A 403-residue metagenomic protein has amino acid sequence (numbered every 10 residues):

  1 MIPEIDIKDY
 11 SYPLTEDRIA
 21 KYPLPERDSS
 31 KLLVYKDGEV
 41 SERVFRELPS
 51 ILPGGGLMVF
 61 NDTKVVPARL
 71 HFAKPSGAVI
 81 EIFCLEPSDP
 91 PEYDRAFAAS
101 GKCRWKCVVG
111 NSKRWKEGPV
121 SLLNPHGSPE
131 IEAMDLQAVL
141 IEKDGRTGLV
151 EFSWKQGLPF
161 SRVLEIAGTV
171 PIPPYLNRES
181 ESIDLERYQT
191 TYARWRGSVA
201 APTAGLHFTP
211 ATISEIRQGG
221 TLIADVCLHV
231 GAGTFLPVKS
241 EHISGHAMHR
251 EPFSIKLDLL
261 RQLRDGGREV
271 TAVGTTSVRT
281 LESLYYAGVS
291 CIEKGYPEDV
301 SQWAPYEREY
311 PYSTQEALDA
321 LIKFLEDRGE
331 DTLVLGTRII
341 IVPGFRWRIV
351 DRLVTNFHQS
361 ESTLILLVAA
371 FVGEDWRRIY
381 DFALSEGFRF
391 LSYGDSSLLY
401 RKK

Functional and structural regions predicted by a protein language model:
M1-K403: Surface-exposed, charge/polar-rich loops and edge strands
